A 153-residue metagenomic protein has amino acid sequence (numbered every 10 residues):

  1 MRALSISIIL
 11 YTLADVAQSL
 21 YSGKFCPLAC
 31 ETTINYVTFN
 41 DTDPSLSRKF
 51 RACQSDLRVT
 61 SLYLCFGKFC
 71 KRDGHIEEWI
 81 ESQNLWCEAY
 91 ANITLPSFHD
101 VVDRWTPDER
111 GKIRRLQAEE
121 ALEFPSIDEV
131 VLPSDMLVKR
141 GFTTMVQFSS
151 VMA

Functional and structural regions predicted by a protein language model:
M1-Y21: Fungal secretory targeting signals
A17, Y21, A29-T38, S126 (+1 more regions): Structured recognition/catalytic domains enriched at protein termini, typified by the LPMO catalytic fold at the mature
F25-E88: Secreted, short cysteine-rich peptides and small extracellular cysteine-rich domains stabilized by multiple disulfide
E78-F124, V131: Low-complexity, intrinsically disordered activation/interaction regions
V131-M152: Juxtamembrane membrane-interface segments at transmembrane-helix boundaries in membrane proteins
